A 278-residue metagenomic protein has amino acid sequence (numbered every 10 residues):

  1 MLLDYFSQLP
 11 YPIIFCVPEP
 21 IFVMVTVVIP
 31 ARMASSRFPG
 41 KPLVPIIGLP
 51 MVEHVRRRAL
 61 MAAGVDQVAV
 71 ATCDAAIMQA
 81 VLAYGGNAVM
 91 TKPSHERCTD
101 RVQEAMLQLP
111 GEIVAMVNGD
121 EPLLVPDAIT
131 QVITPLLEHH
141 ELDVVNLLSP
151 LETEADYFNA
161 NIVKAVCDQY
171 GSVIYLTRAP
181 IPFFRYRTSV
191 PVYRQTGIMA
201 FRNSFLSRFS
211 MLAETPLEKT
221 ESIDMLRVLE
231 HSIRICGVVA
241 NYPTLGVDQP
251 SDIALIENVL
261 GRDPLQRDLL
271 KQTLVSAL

Functional and structural regions predicted by a protein language model:
D4-Y5, Y11: Intrinsic-disorder-associated, low-complexity terminal segments enriched in Asp/Asn/His/Tyr and depleted of Lys/Arg
L9, P20: Cationic, low-complexity basic patches in intrinsically disordered or flexible, solvent-exposed regions
M24-T72: N-terminal glycine-rich phosphate-binding loop and ensuing alpha1 helix
V65, G111, H140-L142, I233: Short, high-confidence coil segments that cap the C-terminus of an alpha-helix and link into the following beta-strand
A69, A75-T134: Short phosphate-binding loop-to-helix
V125-T215: Conserved core of the sugar-phosphate nucleotidyltransferase
V190-L278: Conserved alpha/beta core of the MobA/IspD/sugar-nucleotide pyrophosphorylase nucleotidyltransferase superfamily
